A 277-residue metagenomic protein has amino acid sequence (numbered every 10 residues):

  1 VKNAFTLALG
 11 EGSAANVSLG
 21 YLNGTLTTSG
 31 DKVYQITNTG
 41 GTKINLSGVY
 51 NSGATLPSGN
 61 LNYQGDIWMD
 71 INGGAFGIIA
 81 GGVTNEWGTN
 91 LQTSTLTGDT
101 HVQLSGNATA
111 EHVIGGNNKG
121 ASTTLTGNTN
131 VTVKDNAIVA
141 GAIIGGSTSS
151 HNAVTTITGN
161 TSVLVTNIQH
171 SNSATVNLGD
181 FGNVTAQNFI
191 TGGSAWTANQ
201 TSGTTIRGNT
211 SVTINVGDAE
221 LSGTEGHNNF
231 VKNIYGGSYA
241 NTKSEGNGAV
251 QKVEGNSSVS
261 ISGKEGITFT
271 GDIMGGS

Functional and structural regions predicted by a protein language model:
V1-H112, N117-A142, S147-F189, S194-D272: Surface-exposed loop/turn motifs in large extracellular/passenger domains
